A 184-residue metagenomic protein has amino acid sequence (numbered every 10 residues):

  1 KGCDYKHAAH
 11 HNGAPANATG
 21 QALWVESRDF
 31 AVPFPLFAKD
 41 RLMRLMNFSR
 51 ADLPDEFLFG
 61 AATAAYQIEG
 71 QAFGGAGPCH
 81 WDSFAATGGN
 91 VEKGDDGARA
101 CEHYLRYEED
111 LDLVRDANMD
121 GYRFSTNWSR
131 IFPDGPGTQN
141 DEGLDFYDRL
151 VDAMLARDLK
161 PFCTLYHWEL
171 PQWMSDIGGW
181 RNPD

Functional and structural regions predicted by a protein language model:
C3, G13-A14, T19, E26-V32: Short, low-complexity intrinsically disordered segments enriched in A/P/G/S/L with frequent Arg, especially at protein
A9-H10: Short, intrinsically disordered low-complexity segments enriched in Ser/Thr with adjacent Pro
D29-L42: Short, Lys/Arg-enriched N-terminal segments with co-localized hydrophobic residues within the first ~10-30 amino acids
M43-D55: Mature N-terminal, pre-catalytic/accessory segment of carbohydrate-active enzymes
F57-G60: Transmembrane beta-strand segments of Gram-negative outer membrane beta-barrel proteins
A62-S83: Short, solvent-exposed beta-strand-terminating loops
P78-D112, A117: Aromatic- and Gly/Pro-rich amphipathic surface segment
L111-D184: Substrate-binding cleft and catalytic face of glycoside hydrolase catalytic domains, especially the flexible beta-alpha
